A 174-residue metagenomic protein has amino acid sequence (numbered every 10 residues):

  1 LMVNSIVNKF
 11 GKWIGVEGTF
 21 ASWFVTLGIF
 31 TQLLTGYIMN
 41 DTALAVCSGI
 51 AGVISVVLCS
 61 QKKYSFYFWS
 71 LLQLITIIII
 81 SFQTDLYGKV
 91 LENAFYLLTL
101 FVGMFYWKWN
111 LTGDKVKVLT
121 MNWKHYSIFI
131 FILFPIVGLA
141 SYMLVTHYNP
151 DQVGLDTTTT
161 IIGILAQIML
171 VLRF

Functional and structural regions predicted by a protein language model:
L1-G15: Short, Lys/Arg-rich, polar N-terminal cytosolic tail immediately upstream of the first transmembrane signal-anchor
G18-Q32, S48, I132-I136: Alpha-helical transmembrane segments
Q32-A43, S60-K62: Short, hydrophobic transmembrane alpha-helix segments
Y37-M39, F82-V90, M143-D151, L172-R173: Membrane-interface helix caps and helix-loop-helix hairpins in membrane proteins
V57-W69, I168-F174: Membrane-helix interface "capping/anchor" motifs
L72-L111: Hydrophobic, ordered structural segments
E92-Y106, M121-V145, A166-Q167: Alpha-helical transmembrane segments of multi-pass integral membrane proteins
V137-P150, T157-F174: Alpha-helical transmembrane segments in multipass membrane proteins, preferentially the mid-helix core
